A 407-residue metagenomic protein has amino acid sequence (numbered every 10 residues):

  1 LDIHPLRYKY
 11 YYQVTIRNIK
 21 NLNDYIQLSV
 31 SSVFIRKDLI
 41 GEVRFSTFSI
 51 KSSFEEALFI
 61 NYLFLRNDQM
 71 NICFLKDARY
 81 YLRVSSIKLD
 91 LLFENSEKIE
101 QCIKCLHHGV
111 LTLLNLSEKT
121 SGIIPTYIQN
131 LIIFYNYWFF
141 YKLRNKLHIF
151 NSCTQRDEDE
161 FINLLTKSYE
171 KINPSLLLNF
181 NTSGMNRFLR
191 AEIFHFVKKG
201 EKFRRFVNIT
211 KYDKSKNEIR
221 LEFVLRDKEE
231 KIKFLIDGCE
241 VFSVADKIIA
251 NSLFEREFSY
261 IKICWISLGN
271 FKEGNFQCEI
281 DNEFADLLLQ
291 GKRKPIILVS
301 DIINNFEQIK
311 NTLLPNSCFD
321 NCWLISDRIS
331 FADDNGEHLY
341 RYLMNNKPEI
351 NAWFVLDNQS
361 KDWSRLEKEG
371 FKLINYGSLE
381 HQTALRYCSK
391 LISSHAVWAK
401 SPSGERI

Functional and structural regions predicted by a protein language model:
L1, I72-C73, S389-K390: Short, Asp-centered acidic motifs that coordinate Mg2+ and/or phosphate in catalytic or ligand-binding sites
L1-V30, G41-E42, L58, H108 (+6 more regions): Non-catalytic N-terminal targeting/anchoring module and adjacent flexible stem/linker that precedes the structured
T15-Q101, C105-H108, G122: Conserved nucleotide-sugar donor-binding catalytic segment
L22-D24, S49, T312-L314, E380-Q382 (+1 more regions): Short, flexible, glycine/charge-rich loop motifs used to bind or transfer phosphoryl groups or to couple energy/partner
D38, F64, S85, D281 (+2 more regions): Structured loops at beta-to-helix junctions and adjacent beta-edge loops in soluble globular domains
I232, D320-I407: Active-site and donor-binding regions of nucleotide-sugar-utilizing enzymes
